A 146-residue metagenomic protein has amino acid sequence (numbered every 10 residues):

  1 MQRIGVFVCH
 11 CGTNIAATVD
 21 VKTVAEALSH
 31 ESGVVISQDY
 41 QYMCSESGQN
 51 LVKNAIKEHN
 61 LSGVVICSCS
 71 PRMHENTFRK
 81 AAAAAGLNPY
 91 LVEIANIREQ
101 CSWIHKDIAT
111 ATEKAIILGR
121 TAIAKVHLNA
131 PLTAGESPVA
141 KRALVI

Functional and structural regions predicted by a protein language model:
M1-I146: Residues forming the flavin
